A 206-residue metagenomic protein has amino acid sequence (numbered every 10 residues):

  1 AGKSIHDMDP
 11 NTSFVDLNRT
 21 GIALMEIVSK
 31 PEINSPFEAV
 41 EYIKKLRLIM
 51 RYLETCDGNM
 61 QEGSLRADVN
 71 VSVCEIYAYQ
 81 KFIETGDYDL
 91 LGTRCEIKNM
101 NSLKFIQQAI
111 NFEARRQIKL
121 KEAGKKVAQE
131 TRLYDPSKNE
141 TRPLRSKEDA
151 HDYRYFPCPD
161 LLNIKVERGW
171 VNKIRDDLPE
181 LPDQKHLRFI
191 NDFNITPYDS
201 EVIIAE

Functional and structural regions predicted by a protein language model:
A1-P10: N-terminal amphipathic/basic leader segments beginning at the initiator methionine
P10, F14-E206: Charged, compositionally biased, marginally structured helical/coil segments
